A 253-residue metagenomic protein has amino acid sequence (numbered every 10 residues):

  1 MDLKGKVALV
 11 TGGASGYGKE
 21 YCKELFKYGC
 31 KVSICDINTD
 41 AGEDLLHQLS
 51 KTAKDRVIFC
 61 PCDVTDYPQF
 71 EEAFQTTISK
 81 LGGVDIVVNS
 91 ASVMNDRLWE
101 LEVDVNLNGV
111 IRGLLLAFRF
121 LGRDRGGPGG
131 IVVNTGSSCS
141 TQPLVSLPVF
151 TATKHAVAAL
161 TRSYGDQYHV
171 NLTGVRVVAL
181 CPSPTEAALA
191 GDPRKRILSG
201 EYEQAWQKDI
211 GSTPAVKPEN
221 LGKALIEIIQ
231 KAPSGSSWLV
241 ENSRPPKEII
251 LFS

Functional and structural regions predicted by a protein language model:
D2-S33: Canonical Rossmann dinucleotide-binding motif of NAD(H)/NADP(H)-dependent dehydrogenases/reductases, specifically
Y28-L45: Conserved glycine-rich Rossmann-like NAD(P)H-binding loop of the short-chain dehydrogenase/reductase
T39-D40, P61-E72, D96: The beta1-alpha1 cofactor-binding region of Rossmann-like NAD(H)/NADP(H)-dependent oxidoreductases
A73, V88, G113-A117, L121 (+1 more regions): Hydrophobic positions on the long internal alpha-helix of Rossmann-like NAD(P)-dependent oxidoreductase domains
M94-N95, G127-N171, C181-E186: Catalytic loop of short-chain dehydrogenase/reductase
L98-V103: Substrate-binding pocket helix/loop in short-chain dehydrogenase/reductase
A179, L198-F252: C-terminal helical subdomain
